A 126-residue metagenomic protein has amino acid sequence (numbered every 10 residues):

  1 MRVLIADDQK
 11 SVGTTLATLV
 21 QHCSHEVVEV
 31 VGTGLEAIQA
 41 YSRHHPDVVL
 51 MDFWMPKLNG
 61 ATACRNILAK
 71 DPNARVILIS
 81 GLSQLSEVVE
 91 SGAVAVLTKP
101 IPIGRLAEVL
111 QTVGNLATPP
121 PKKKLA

Functional and structural regions predicted by a protein language model:
D7, D52: Active-site residues of response regulator receiver
K10-E29: Two-component/phosphorelay signaling modules centered on CheY-like receiver
T33-E36, N59-T62: Acidic catalytic/metal-coordinating carboxylates
H44-L50: Active-site beta3 strand of CheY-like receiver
M55: Receiver (REC) domain active-site loop signature in two-component systems and cognate sites in sensor histidine kinases
I101-V113: C-terminal output helix
Q111-A126: The C-terminal output helix
